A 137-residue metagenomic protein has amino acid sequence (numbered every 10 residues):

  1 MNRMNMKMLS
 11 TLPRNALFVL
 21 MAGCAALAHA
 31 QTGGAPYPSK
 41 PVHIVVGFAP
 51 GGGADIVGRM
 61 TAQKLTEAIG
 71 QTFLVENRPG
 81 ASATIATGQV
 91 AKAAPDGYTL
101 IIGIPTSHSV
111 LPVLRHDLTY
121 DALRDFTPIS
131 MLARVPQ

Functional and structural regions predicted by a protein language model:
M1-S39: Short, low-complexity disordered leader/linker segments with a strong preference for bacterial N-terminal type II
A30-T127: N-terminal (or domain-start) structured segment
G97, R134-V135: Interdomain hinge and pocket-entrance segments immediately C-terminal to HTH DNA-binding domains
T127, V135-Q137: Small-molecule pocket liners
